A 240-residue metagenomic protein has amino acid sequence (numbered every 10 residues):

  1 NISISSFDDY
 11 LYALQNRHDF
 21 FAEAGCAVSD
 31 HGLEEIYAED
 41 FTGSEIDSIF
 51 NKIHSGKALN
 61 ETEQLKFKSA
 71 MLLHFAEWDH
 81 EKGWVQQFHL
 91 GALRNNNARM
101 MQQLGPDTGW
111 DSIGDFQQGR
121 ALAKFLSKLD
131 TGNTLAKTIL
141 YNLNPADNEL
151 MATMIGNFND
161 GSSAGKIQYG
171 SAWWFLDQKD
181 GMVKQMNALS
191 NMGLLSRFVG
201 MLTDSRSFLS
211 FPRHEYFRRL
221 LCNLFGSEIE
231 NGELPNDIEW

Functional and structural regions predicted by a protein language model:
N1-K137, A146-A164, G181-G200, F217-G226: Histidine/acidic residue-rich metal-binding segments in metalloenzymes
N16, S112, Y169-A172, F208: A general structural-boundary detector
L140-N142: Glycine-rich anion-binding loop/nest that anchors nucleotide
N144-P145, K166-M186, P235-W240: C-terminal helical cap
Q178, F208-F211: Short active-site-adjacent structural elements
D204: Intrinsically disordered, low-complexity polar regions and short flexible loop motifs
H214-W240: Active-site or pore-adjacent capping/gating segments
